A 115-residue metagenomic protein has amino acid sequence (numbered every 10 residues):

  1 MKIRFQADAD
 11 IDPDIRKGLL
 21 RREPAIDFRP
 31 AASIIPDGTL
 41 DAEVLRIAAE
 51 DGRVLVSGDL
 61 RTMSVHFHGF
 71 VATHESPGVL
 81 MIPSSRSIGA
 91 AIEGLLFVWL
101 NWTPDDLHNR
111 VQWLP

Functional and structural regions predicted by a protein language model:
K2-A9, P13-P36, A42-L45, V65-P115: Acidic, PIN/NYN-like endoribonuclease modules and their adjacent C-terminal/linker elements
D41-A42, L60: Conserved glycosyltransferase catalytic-site signature
A49-F67: Acidic, metal-binding active-site segment of PIN/NYN-like and related structure-specific nucleases
